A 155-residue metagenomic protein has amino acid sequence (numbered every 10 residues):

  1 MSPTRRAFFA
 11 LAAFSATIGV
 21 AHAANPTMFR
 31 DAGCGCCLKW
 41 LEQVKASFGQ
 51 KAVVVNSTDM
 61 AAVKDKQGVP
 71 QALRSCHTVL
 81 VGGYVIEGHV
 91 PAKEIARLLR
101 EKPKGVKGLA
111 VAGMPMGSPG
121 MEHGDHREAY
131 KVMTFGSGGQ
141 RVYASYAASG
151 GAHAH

Functional and structural regions predicted by a protein language model:
M1-F14: N-terminal secretory signal peptides and thylakoid transit peptides that target proteins across membranes
A16-A21: N-terminal signal peptide c-region/cleavage motif recognized by signal peptidases
A23-E42: Local sequence-structure signature of Cys/Sec-based thiol-disulfide redox active-site neighborhoods
A23-P26, Q50-K51, G82-V85: Short active-site oxyanion
F29-A32, S57, H89, A112-M114: Active-site-proximal beta-strand/loop segments in catalytic clefts of secreted hydrolases
L41-M60: Conserved helix-turn-beta segment immediately C-terminal to the redox Cys motif in thioredoxin-like folds
D59, D65-Q67: Short, surface-exposed acidic-centric catalytic microdomains
K66, A72-H155: Thiol/selenol-based redox catalytic cores and closely related redox-interacting motifs
